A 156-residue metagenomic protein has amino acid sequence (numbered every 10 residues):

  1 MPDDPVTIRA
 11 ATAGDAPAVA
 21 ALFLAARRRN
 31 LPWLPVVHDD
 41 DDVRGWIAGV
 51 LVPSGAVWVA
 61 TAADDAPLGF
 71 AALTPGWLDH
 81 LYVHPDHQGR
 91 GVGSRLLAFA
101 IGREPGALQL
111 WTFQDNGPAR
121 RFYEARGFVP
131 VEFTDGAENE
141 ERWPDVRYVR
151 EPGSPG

Functional and structural regions predicted by a protein language model:
T7-A21: A short beta-loop-alpha structural element at the N-terminal edge of CoA-dependent acyl/N-acetyltransferase catalytic
A20-A48: Conserved GNAT-fold acetyl-CoA-binding loop/helix
A48-V59, W77: A short helix-loop-beta-strand connector motif used in the catalytic cores of GNAT acetyltransferases and, in some
V59, D65-Y82: Conserved beta-strand in the GNAT
W77-Q88, T112-F113: A short, internal acetyl-CoA/4′-phosphopantetheine-binding micro-motif in the GNAT/acyltransferase core
D86-F99: Conserved acetyl-CoA pyrophosphate-binding loop and the N-cap/start of the following alpha-helix in GNAT-like
S94-R95, D115-F133, N139-R142: Conserved active-site alpha-helix within GNAT-family acetyltransferase domains
R103-D115: Conserved GNAT acetyl-CoA-binding A-motif
